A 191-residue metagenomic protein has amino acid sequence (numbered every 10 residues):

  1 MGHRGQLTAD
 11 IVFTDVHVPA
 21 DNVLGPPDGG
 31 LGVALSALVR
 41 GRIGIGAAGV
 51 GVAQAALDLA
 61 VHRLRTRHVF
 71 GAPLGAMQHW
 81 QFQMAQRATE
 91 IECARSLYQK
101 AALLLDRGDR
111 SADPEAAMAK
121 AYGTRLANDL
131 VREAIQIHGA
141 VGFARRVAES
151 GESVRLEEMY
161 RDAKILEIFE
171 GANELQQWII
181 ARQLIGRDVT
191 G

Functional and structural regions predicted by a protein language model:
M1-H17: Flexible, small-/acidic-enriched active-site or ligand-binding loops
D10-V12, G29, L35-G191: Alpha-helical interface subdomain recognition
T14-V33: Long, acidic (Asp/Glu-rich), low-complexity accessory segments flanking structured domains
